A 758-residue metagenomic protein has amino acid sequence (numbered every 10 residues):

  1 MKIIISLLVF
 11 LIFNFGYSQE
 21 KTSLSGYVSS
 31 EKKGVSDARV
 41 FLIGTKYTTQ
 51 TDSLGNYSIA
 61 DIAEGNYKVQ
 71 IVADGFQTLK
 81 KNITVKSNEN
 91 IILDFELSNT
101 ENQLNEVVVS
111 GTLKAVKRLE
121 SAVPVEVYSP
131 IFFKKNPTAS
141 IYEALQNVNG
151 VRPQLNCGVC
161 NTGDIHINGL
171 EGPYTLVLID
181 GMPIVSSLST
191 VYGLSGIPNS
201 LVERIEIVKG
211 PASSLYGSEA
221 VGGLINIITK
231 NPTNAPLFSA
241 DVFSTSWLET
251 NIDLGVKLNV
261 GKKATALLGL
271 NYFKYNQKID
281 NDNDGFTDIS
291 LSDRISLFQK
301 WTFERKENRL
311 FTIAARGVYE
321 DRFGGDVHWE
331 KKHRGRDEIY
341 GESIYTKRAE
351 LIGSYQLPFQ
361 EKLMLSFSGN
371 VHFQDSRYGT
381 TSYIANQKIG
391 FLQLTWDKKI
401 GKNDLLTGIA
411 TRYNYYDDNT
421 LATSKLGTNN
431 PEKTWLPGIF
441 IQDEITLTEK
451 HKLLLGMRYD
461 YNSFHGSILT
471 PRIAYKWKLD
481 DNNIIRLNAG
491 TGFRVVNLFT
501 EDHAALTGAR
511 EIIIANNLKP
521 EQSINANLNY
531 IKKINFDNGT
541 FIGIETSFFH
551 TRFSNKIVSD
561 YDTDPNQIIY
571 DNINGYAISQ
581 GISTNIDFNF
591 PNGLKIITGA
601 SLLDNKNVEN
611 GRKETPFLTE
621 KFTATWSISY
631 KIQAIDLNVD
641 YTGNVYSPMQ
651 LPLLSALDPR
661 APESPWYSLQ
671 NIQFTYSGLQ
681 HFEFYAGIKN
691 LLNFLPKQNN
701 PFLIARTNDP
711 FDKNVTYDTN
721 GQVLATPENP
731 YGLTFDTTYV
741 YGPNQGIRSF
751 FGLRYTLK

Functional and structural regions predicted by a protein language model:
Y27-K33, D37-I43, V72-F76, K86 (+2 more regions): Short, acidic, small-residue-rich periplasmic hinge/interaction motif at the N-terminus of Gram-negative outer-membrane
A60-D61, H166, M182-K209, L297 (+1 more regions): Short acidic/polar hinge/loop motifs at secondary-structure boundaries that mediate gating or recognition
I91-F95, I141-A144, G163-H166, Y192-P198 (+3 more regions): N-terminal periplasmic accessory domains that precede and gate Gram-negative outer-membrane beta-barrel machines
Y142-P183, E203: Extracytoplasmic beta-strand/coil segments of soluble accessory domains associated with Gram-negative outer-membrane
K263, M364-S376, K478, R486 (+2 more regions): Membrane-embedded beta-barrel scaffold of Gram-negative outer-membrane proteins
Y275-S296, T302-L363, G369-K388: Flexible loop and strand-edge segments within Gram-negative outer membrane beta-barrel domains
T446-K450, G543-R552, N572-L653, R754-T756: Gram-negative outer-membrane beta-barrel transporters
V645-P652, Y676-K758: C-terminal beta-signal and adjacent terminal beta-strands/loops of Gram-negative outer-membrane beta-barrel proteins
